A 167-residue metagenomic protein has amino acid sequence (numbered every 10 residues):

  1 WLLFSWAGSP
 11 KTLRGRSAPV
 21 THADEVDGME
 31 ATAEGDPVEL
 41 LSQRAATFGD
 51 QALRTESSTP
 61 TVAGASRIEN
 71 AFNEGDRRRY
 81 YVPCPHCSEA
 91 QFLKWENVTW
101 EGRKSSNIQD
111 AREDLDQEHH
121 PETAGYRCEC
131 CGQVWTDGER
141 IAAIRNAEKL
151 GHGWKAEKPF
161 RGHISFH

Functional and structural regions predicted by a protein language model:
W1-H167: Short, flexible loop motifs at catalytic/binding sites
